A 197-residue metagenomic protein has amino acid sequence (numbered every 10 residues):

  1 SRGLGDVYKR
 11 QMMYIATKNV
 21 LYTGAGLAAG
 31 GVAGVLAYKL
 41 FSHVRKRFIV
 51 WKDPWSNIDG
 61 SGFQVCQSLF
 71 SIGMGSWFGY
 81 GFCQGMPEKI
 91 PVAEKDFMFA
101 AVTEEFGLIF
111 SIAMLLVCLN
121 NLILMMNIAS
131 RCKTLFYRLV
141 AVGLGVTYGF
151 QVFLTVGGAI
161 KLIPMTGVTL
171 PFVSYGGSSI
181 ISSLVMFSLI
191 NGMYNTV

Functional and structural regions predicted by a protein language model:
S1, E105-A113, V173-I181: Membrane-interface loop-to-helix entry segments
S1-Y8: Short, small-residue-biased leader/transition segments that mark boundaries at the very start of proteins
R10-V20, A37-Y38, L119-S130, I190-V197: Structural signal for the C-terminal ends of transmembrane alpha-helices and the immediately following loop
Q11, A29-A33, I109, A113-N120 (+4 more regions): Lipid-exposed faces of alpha-helical membrane segments in multi-pass integral membrane proteins
Y22-A113, K133-V140: Hydrophobic, glycine- and aromatic-enriched re-entrant/interface helices and adjoining loop segments
L40-S42, E94-F99, L122-R131, T155-L162 (+1 more regions): Transmembrane helix-loop junctions in multi-pass membrane proteins
I128-G167, V173: Loop-to-helix entry and N-terminal half of a specific, functionally important transmembrane alpha helix in multi-pass
T155-V197: A juxtamembrane structural motif centered on a specific transmembrane helix
